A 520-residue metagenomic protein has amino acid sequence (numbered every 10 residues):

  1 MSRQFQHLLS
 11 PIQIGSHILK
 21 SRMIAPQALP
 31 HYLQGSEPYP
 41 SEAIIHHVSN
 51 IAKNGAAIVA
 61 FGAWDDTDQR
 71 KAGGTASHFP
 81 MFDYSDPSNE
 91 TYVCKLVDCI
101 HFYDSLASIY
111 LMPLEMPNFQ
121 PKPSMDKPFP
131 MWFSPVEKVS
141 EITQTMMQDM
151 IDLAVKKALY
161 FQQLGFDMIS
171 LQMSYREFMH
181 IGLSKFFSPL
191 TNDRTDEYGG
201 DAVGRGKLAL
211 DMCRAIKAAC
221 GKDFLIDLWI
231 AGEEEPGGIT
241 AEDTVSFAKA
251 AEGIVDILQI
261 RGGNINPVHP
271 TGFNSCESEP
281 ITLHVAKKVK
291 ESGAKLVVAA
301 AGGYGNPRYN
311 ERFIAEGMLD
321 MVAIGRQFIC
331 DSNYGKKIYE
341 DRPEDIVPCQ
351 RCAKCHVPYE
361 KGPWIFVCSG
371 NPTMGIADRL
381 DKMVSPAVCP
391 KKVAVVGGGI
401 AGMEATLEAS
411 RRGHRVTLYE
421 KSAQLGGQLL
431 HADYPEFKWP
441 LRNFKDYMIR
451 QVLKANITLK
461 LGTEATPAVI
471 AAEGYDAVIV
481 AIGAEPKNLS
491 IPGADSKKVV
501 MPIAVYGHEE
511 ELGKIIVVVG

Functional and structural regions predicted by a protein language model:
M1-V396, I400, E404-V416, Q424 (+3 more regions): Flavin-dependent oxidoreductase catalytic cores
I109, A300, L418, L459-L461 (+1 more regions): A structural preference for short, hydrophobic beta-strand core positions in alpha/beta folds
G272-E277, M383-S385, P390, H431-N443 (+1 more regions): Short, contiguous acidic/charged loop-to-helix segments that flank catalytic cores in large enzymes
G305-R308, I329, E464-P467, V505-H508: Short acidic loop-to-helix transition motifs that present clustered carboxylates
P372-P386, R450-L453, K460-L461, I482-G520: Glycine-rich dinucleotide-binding loop and its adjacent helix/turn
V395-L461: Beta1-alpha1 glycine-rich phosphate/pyrophosphate-binding loop at the start of Rossmann-like nucleotide-binding domains
Y419, Y475-I482: Short hydrophobic core segments
K460-E473, E485: A conserved short coil-to-beta-strand element within the FAD-binding core of flavoproteins
